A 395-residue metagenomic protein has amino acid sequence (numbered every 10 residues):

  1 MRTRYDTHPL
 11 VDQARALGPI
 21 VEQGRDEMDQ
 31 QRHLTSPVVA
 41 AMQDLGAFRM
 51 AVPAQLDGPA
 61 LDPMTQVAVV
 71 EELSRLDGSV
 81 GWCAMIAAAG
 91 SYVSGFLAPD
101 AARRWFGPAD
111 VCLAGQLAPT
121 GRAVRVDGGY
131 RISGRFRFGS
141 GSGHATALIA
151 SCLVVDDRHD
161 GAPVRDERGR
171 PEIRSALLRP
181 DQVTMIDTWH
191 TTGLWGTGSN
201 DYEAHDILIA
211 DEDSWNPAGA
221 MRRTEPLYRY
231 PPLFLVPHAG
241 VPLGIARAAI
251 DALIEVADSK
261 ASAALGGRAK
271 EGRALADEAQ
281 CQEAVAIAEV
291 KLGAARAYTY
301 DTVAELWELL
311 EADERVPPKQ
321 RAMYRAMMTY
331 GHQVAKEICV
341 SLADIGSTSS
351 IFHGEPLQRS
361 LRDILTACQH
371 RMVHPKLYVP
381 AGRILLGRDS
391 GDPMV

Functional and structural regions predicted by a protein language model:
E22, D26-D29, G293-T329, V340-G346 (+1 more regions): C-terminal helix-coil-helix/basic helical segment that borders enzyme active sites and/or dimer interfaces and provides
H33-R49: N-terminal glycine-rich anion-binding loops that anchor highly charged ligand groups
D44-F106: Internal helix-loop-helix
S91-G128: Well-ordered mid-protein domain cores that form the structural environment of catalytic cofactors
R135-V183, G198: DPxDG-like acidic metal-binding loop motif
T192-L292: Glycine-rich beta->alpha junctions and the first turn(s) of the following alpha-helix
G244-R247, A286-G293, R325, T329-K336 (+2 more regions): Generic structural signal for well-ordered, non-transmembrane alpha-helical segments in soluble/cytosolic regions
T348-V395: Glycine-rich phosphate/cofactor-binding loops in nucleotide/flavin-utilizing enzymes
